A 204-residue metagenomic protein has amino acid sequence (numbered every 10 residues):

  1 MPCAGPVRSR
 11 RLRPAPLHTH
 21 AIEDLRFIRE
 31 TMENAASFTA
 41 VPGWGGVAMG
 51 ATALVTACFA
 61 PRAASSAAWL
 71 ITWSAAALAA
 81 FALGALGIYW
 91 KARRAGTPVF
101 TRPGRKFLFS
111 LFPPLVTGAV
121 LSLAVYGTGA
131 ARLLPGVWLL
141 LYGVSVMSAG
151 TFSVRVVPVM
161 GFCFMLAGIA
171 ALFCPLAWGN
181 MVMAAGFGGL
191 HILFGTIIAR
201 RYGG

Functional and structural regions predicted by a protein language model:
P2-P42: N-terminal juxtamembrane cytosolic/stromal segments of multi-pass membrane proteins
A15-F27, M49-A63, A80-I88, S110 (+2 more regions): Hydrophobic alpha-helical transmembrane segments
E33-N34, G84-R102, V144-F152, F194-Y202: C-terminal ends of transmembrane helices
S37-A124: Selected alpha-helical membrane-embedding segments in polytopic membrane proteins
C58-A64, L121-G127, V146-S153, G168-L176: Hydrophobic alpha-helical transmembrane segments
S66-S74, A131-G136, V156-M160, A177-A184: Short, aromatic-rich membrane-interface segments at the entry and exit of alpha-helical transmembrane domains
V99-M160: Membrane-proximal helix-loop-helix units in multi-pass membrane proteins
S148-G204: Terminal transmembrane helical module of multi-pass membrane proteins
